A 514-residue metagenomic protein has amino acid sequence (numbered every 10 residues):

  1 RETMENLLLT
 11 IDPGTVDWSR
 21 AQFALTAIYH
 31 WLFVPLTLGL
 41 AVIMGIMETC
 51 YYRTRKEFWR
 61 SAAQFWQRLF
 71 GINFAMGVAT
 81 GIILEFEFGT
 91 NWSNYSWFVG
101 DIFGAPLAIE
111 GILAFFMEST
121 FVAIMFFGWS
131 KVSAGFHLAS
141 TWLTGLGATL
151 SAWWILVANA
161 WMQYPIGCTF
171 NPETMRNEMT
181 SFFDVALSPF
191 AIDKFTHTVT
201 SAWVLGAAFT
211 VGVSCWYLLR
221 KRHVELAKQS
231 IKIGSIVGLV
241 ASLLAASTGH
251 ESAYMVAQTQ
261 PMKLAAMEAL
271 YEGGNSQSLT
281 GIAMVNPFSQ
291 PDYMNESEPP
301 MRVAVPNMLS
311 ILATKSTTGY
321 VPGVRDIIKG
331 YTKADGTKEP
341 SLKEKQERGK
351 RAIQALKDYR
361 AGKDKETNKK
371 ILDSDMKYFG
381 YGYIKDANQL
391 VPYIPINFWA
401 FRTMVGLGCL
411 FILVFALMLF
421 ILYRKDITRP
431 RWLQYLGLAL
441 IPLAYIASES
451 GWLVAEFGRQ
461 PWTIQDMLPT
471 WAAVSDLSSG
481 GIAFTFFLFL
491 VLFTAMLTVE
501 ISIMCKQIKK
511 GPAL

Functional and structural regions predicted by a protein language model:
M4-I28, R55-A62, F86-A108, A160-T196 (+6 more regions): Membrane-interface interhelical loops and short amphipathic "cap" helices that link adjacent transmembrane segments
V34-I43, L113-F121, A202-V213, T403-L419 (+1 more regions): Hydrophobic alpha-helical transmembrane segments
T54-I72, F98-G104, A108, G128-L146 (+2 more regions): Membrane-interfacial loop-to-helix junctions in multi-pass inner-membrane proteins
G71-T80, W142-P165, G238-G249, Y359 (+1 more regions): Hydrophobic alpha-helical membrane-insertion segments
N73-L143, A160, F457-P461: Membrane-interface helix-loop-helix modules in multi-pass inner-membrane proteins
A123-K131, F136-W142, W153-M162, F182 (+1 more regions): Internal alpha-helical transmembrane segments
A158, V240-E347: Aromatic-rich transmembrane-lumenal/periplasmic boundary elements in polytopic membrane proteins
Q389-W452, A483-Q507: C-terminal substrate/ligand-recognition segments
